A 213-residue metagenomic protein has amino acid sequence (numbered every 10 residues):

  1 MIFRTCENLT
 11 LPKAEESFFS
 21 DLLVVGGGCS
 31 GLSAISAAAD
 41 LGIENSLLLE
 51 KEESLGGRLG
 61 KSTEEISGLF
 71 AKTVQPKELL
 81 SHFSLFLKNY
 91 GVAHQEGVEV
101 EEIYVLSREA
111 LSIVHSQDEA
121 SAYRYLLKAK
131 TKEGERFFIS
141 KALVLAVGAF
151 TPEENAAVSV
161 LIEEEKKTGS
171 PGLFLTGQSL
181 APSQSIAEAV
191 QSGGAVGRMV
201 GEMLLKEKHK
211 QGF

Functional and structural regions predicted by a protein language model:
M1-S20, L79, Y90, K167: Extreme N-terminal leader/targeting segments of oxidoreductases
F18-S20, K132-A142: Core beta-strand elements of the Rossmann-like FAD/NAD(P) dinucleotide-binding domain in flavoenzyme oxidoreductases
S20-V25, C29-A93, M203: Beta1-alpha1 glycine-rich phosphate/pyrophosphate-binding loop at the start of Rossmann-like nucleotide-binding domains
G28, T131-E133, V144, G148-A149: Short glycine-/small-residue-rich Rossmann-like dinucleotide-binding loops
E64-K128, K132: N-terminal Rossmann-like dinucleotide/flavin-binding domain of flavoprotein oxidoreductases that bind FAD/FMN
L145-V160: Flavin (primarily FAD) binding-site architecture
A157-F174: FAD-binding beta-loop-beta segment adjacent to the flavin cofactor pocket
T176-F213: A conserved FAD-binding loop/helix module that cradles the flavin
